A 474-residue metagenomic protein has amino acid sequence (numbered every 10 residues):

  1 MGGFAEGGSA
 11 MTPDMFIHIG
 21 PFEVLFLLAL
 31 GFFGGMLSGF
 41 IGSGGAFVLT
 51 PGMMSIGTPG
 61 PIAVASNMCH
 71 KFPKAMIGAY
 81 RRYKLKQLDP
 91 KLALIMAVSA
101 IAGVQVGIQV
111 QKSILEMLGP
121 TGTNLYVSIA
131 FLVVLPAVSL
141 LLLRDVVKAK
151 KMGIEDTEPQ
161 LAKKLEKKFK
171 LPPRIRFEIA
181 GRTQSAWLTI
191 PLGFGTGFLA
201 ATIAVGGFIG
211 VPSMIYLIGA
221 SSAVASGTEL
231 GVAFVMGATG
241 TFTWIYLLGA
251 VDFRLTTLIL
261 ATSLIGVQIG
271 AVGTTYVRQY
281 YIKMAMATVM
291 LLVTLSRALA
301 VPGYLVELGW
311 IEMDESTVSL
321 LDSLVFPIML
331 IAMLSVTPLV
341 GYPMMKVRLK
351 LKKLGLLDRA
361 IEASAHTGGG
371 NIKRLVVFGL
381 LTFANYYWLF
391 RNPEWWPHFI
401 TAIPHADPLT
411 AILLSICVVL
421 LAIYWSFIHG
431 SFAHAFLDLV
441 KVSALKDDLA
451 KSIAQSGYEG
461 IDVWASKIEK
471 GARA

Functional and structural regions predicted by a protein language model:
M1-L30, K84-L192, A250-E362: Juxtamembrane transmembrane-helix boundary motif
E23, P59-F72, T228, G249-T262: Structural signature of hydrophobic alpha-helical transmembrane segments
M36-A46, L199-F208, V224, W425-I428: Short helix-coil transition sites and intra-membrane helix breaks within transmembrane domains of multi-pass
L49-I62, F208-S226, T243: Interfacial segments of multi-pass membrane proteins
I154-E166, K352-E362, A433-I461: Cytoplasmic juxtamembrane regions at transmembrane-helix boundaries
A162-A180, K451-A474: Cytosolic juxtamembrane regulatory segments of multi-pass membrane proteins
I361-F383: Juxtamembrane interface helix immediately N-terminal to a transmembrane segment
W396-I412: Perimembrane loop-to-helix junctions flanking transmembrane segments
